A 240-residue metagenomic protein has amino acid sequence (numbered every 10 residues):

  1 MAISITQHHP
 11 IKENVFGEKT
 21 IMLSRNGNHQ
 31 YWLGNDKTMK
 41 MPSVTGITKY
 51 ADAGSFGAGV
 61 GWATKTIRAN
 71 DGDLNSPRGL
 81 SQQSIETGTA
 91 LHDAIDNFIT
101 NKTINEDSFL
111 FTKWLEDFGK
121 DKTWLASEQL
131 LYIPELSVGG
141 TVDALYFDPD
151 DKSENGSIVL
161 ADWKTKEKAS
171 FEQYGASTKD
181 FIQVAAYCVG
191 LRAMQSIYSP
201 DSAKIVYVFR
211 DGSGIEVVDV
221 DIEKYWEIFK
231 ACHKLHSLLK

Functional and structural regions predicted by a protein language model:
M1-G139: Metal-dependent nuclease catalytic cores that hydrolyze phosphodiester bonds in DNA/RNA, characterized by
Q129-L239: Mg2+/Mn2+-dependent nuclease catalytic core
